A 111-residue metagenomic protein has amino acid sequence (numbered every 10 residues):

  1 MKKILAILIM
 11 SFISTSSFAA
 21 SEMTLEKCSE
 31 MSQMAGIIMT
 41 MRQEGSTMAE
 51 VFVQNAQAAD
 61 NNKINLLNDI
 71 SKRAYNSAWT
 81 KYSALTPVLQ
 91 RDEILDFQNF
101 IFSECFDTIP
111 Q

Functional and structural regions predicted by a protein language model:
M1-K2: N-terminal hydrophobic targeting signals that begin at the initiator methionine
L5, I13-A19: Sec/Tat signal peptide C-region and signal peptidase I cleavage site
A19-K27: Cleaved targeting-peptide boundary
S21, M41, R91, L95: Short, charged/polar micro-motifs that form catalytic or ligand-binding hotspots
S29-Q54: N-terminal targeting signals for Sec/Tat export/insertion, comprising classic cleavable signal peptides
S46-Q111: Compact alpha-helical subdomains of small soluble proteins
